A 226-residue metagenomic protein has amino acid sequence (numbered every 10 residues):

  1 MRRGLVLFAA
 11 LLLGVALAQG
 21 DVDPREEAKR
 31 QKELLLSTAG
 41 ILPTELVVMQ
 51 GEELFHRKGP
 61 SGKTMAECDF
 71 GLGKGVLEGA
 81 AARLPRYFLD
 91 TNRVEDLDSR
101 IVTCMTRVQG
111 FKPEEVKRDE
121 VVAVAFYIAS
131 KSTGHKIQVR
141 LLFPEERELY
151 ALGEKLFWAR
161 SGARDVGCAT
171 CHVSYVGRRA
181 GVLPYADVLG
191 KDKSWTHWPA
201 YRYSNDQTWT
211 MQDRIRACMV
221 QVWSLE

Functional and structural regions predicted by a protein language model:
M1-G4: Positively charged n-region of N-terminal signal peptides that target proteins for export
V6-G14: Bacterial N-terminal signal peptides
V15-Q19: Sec/Tat signal peptide C-region and signal peptidase I cleavage site
G20-L46, H56-F70, K74-A123, S130-G134 (+1 more regions): Electron-transfer interface patches adjacent to heme c in soluble/periplasmic c-type cytochromes and di-/multiheme
L46-V47, E148: An amphipathic alpha-helix/helix-turn recognition signal
H135-L152: Solvent-exposed, charged amphipathic helical/linker segments at domain boundaries
